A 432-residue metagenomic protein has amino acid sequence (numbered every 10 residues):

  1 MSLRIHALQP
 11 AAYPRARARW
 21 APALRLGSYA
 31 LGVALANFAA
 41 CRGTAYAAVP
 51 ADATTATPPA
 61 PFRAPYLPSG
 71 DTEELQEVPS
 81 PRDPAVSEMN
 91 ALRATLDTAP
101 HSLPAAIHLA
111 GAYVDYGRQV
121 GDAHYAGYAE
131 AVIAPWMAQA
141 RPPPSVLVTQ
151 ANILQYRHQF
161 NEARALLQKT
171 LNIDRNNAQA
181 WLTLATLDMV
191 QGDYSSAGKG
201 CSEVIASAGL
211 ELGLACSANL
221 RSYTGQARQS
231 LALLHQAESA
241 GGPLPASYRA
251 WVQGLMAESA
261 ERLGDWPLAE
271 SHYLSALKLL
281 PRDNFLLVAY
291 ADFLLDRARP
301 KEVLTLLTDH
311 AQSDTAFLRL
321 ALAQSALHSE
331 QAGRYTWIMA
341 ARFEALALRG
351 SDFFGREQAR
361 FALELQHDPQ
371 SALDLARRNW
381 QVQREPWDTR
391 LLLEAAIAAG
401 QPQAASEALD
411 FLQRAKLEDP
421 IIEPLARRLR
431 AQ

Functional and structural regions predicted by a protein language model:
A40-S145: N-terminal leader/linker segments that initiate helical-solenoid repeat arrays
A85, Q119, A126, F160 (+8 more regions): TPR-repeat structural position
P100, R141, R175, A208-G209 (+6 more regions): Short coil turns that delineate tetratricopeptide repeat
H108, T149, T183, C216-S217 (+5 more regions): Canonical tetratricopeptide repeat
G111, R118, N152, T186 (+7 more regions): Residue-level recognition of tetratricopeptide repeat
Y116, V120-A123, R157, Q191 (+6 more regions): Structural motif corresponding to the intra-repeat A-B loop/turn of tetratricopeptide repeats
